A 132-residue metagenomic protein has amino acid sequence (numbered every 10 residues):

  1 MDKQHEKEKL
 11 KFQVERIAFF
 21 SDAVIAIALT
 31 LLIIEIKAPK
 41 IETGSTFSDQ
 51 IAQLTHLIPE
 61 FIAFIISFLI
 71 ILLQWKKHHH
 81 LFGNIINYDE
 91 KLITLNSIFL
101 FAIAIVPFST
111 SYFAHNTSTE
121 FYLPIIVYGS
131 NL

Functional and structural regions predicted by a protein language model:
D2-L132: Multi-pass alpha-helical transmembrane bundle typical of ion/small-solute transporters and intramembrane aspartyl
